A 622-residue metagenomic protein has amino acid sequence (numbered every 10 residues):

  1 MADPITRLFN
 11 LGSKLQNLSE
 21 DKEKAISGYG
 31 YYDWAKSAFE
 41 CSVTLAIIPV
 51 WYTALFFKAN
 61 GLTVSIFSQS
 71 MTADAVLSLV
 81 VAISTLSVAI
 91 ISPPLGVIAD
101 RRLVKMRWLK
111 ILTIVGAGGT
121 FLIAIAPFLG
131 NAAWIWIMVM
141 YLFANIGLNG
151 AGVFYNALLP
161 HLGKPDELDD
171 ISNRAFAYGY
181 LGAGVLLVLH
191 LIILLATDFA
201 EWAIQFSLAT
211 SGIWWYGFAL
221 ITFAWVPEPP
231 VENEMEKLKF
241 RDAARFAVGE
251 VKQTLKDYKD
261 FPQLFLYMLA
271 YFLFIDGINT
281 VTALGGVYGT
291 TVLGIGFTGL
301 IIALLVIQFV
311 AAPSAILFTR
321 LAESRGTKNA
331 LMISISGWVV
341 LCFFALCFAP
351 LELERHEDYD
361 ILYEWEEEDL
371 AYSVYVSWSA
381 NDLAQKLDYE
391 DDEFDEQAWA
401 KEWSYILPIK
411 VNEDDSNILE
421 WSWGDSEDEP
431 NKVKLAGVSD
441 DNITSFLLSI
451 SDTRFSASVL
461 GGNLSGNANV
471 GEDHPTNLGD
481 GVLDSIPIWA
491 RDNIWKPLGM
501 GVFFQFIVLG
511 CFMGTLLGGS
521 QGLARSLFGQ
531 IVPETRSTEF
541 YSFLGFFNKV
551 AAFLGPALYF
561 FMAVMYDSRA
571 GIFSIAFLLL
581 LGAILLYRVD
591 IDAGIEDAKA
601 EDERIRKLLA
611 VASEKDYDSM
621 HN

Functional and structural regions predicted by a protein language model:
M1-G28, I114, G118-M138, G150-V281 (+2 more regions): Intracellular loop-helix junctions on the cytosolic face of multi-pass helical membrane proteins
D3-S27, P229-Y267, E368-F446, S451 (+4 more regions): Juxtamembrane intracellular "pre-TM" segments in multi-pass secondary transporters
S27-L45, V80-V97, V104-G119, W136-V226 (+3 more regions): Substrate-agnostic recognition of the 12-TM MFS/MFS-like secondary transporter fold
V43-D74, A283-L300: Short amphipathic helix-loop junctions that connect adjacent transmembrane helices in Major Facilitator Superfamily/SLC
S70, I192-I213, F446, S451 (+3 more regions): A membrane-interface helix-boundary motif in multi-pass transporters
R107-I111, T327-I333, G571: Juxtamembrane helix-start motifs in multi-pass secondary transporters
T113-N131, G337-L362, G481-L498: C-terminal ends and interior cores of transmembrane alpha-helices in multi-pass membrane transporters/permeases
K256-P313: A single, central transmembrane helix in multi-pass transporters
